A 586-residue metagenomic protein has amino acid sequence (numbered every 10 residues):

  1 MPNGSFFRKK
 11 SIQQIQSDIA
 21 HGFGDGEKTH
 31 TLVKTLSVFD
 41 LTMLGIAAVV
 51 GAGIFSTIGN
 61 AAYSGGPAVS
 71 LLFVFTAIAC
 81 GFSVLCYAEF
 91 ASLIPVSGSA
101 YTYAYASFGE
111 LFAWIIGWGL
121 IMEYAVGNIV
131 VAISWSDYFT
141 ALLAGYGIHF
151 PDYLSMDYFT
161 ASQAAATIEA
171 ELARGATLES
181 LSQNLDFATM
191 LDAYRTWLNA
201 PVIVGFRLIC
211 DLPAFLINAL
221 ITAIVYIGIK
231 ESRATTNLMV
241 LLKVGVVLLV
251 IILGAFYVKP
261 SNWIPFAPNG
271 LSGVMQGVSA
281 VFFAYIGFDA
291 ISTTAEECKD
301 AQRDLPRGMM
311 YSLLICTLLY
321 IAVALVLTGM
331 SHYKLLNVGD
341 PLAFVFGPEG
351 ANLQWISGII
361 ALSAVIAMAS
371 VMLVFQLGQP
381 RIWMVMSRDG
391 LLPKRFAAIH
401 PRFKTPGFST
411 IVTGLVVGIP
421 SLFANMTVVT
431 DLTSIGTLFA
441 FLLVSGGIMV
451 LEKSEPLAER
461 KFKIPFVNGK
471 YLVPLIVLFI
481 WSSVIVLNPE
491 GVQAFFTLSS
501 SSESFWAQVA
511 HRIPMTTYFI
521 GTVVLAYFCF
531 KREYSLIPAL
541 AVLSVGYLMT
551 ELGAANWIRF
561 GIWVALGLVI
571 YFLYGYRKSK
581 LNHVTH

Functional and structural regions predicted by a protein language model:
M1-T57, Y63-P67, V74, C80-L85 (+2 more regions): Membrane-interface "cap" regions at the ends of multi-pass membrane proteins
R8-S11, I15, I19-G22, G26-L32 (+5 more regions): Helix-loop-helix junctions that connect adjacent transmembrane segments in multi-pass membrane transporters
V33, S56-A165, S312-L319, F560-W563: Extracellular loop-to-transmembrane helix junctions
V38, A161-A164, I168-E169, L212 (+6 more regions): Loop-to-transmembrane helix boundary motifs in multi-pass membrane proteins
F55, G119-D137, A280, Y285-C298 (+3 more regions): Membrane-helix boundary/coupling elements in multi-pass transport proteins
T102-Y103, G109, T140-A161, G308-Q376 (+1 more regions): TM-loop-TM module centered on a large, flexible mid-protein loop between adjacent transmembrane helices in multi-pass
D137-G147, L241-A267, A324-S331, F441 (+2 more regions): Hydrophobic alpha-helical segments and their helix-loop junctions in multi-pass secondary transporters
F206-I209, I221, P268, F396-T405 (+1 more regions): C-terminal membrane-solvent junction of multi-pass transporters and transport-like membrane proteins
